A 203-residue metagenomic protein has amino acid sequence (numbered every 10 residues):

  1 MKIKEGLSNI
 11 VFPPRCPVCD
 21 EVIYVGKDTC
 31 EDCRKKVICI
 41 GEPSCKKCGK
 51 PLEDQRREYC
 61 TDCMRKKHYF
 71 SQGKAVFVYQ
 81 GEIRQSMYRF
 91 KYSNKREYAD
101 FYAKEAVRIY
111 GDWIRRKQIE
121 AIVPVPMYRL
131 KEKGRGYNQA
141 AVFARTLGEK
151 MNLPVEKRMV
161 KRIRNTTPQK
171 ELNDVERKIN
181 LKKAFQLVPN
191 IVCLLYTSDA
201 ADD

Functional and structural regions predicted by a protein language model:
M1-S198: Glycine-rich phosphate/pyrophosphate-handling loop used in enzymes and phosphotransfer proteins
D199-D203: A short, hydrophobic C-terminal helix/tail in secreted or cell-surface proteins
